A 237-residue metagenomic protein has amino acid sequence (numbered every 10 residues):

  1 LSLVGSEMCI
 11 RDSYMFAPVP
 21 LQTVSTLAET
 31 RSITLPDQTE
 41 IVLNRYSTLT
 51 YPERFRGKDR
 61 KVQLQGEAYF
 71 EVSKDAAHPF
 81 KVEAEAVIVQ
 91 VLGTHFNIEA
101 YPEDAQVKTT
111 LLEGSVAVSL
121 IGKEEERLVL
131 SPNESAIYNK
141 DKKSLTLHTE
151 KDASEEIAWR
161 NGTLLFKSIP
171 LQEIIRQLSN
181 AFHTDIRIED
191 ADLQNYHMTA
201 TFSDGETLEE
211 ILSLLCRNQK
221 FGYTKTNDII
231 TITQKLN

Functional and structural regions predicted by a protein language model:
L1-G5: Extracellular interaction modules
S6-E7, R11-N237: A residue-level detector for the "anchor" residue at the start of short, highly conserved motifs
